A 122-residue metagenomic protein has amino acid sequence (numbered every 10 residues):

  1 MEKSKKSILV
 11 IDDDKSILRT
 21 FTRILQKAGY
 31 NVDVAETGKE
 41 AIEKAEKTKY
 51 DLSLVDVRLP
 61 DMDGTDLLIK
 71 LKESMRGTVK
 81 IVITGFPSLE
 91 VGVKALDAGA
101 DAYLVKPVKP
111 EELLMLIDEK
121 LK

Functional and structural regions predicted by a protein language model:
R19-K27: Charged docking surfaces used in two-component/phosphorelay signaling
G29-E36, K44: Short hydrophobic/Thr-rich beta-strand motif most characteristic of the beta2 strand and flanking loop of CheY-like
T37, D63-D66, P87: Acidic catalytic/metal-coordinating carboxylates
E43, T65-G77: Short amphipathic alpha-helix used as the core "switch/output" element in two-component signaling
V108-I117: C-terminal output helix
